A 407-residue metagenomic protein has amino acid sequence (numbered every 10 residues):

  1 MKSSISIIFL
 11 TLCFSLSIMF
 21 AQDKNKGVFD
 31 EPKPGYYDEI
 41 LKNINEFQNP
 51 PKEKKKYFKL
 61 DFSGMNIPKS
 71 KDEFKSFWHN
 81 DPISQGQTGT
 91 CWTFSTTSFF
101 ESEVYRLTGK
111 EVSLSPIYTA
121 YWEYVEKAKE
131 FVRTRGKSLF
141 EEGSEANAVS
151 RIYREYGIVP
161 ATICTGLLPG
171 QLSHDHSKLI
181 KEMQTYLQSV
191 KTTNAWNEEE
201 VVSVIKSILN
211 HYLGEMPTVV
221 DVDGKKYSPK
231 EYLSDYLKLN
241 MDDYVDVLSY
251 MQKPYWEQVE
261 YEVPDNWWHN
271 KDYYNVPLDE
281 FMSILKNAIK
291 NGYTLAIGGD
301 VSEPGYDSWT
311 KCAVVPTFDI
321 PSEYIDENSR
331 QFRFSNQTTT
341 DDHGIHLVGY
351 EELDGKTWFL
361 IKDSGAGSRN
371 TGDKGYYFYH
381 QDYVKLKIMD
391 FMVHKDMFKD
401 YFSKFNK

Functional and structural regions predicted by a protein language model:
M1-I7: Positively charged n-region of N-terminal signal peptides that target proteins for export
I7-S17: Bacterial N-terminal signal peptides
D23-D81: N-terminal regions that are enriched for targeting/export leaders and immediately downstream pro/stem segments
D23-N25, S203-K407: Active-site signature of cysteine proteases
F77-G89, T134-E141, W268-N275, I284-L285 (+1 more regions): Second-shell loop/turn segments in exported
W92-V104, T108: Alpha-helical support elements that line or immediately flank enzyme active sites and cofactor-binding pockets
T93, Y118-Y121, V149-I152, P160-I163 (+4 more regions): Structural recognition of the beta-strand scaffold that forms the well-ordered cores of secreted hydrolase catalytic
S113-D223: Papain-like cysteine protease catalytic cores
